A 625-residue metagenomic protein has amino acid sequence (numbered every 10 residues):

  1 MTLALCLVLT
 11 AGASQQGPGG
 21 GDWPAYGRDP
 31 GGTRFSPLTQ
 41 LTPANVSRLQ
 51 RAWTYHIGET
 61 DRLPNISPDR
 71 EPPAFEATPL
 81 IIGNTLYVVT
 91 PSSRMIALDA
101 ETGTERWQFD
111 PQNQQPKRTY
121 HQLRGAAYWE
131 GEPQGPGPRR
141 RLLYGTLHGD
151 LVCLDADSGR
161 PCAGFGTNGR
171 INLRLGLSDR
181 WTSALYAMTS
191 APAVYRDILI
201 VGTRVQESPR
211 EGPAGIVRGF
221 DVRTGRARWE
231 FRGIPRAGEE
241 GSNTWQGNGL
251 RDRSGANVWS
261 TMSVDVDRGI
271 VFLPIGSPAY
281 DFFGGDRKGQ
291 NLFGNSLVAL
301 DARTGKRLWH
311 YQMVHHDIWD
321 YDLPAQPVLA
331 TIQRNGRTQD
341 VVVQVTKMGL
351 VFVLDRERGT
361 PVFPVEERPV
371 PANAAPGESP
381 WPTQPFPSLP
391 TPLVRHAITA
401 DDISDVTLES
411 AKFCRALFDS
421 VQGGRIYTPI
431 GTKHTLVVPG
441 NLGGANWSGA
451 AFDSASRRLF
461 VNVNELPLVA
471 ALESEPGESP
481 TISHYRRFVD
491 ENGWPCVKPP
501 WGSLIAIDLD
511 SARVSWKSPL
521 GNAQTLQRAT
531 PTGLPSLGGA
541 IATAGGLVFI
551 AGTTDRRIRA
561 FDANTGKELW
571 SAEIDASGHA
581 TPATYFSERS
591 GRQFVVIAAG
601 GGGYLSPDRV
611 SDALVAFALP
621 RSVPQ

Functional and structural regions predicted by a protein language model:
M1-T10: Bacterial N-terminal signal peptides
Q16-R62, T78-I81, I505: Mature N-terminal segment immediately following signal peptide/propeptide cleavage in secreted/periplasmic
W23-G27, E71-R94, T119-D150, A184-P209 (+10 more regions): Repeat-blade elements of multi-bladed beta-propeller folds
Q40-I57, T90-Q112, D157, G289 (+2 more regions): Beta-propeller domains
A52, T104-Q108, C162-A163, N172 (+5 more regions): A structural motif specific to WD40 beta-propellers
Y55-T78, Q108-P136, T167-A191, R232-T261 (+9 more regions): Extracytoplasmic beta-rich repeat domains
L154, G159, A214-A227, Q290-G305 (+3 more regions): Beta-propeller blade signature
Q326-A375, A616-L619: Phosphate/diphosphate-binding loops
